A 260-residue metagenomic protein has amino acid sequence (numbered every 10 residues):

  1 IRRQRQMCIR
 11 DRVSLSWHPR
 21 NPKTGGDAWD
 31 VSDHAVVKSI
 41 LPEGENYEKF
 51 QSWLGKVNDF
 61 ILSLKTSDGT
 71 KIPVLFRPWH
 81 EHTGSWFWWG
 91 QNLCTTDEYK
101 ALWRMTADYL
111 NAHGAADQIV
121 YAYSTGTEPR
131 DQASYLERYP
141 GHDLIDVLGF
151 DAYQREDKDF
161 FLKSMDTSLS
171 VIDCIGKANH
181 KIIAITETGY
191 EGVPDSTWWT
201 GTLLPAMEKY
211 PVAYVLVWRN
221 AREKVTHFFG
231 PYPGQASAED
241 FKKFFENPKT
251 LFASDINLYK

Functional and structural regions predicted by a protein language model:
I1-I9: Single conserved hydrophobic/aromatic residue that forms the stacking wall/gate of nucleotide- or nucleobase-binding
R10-E43, W79-G90: Aromatic-lined carbohydrate-binding surfaces of glycoside hydrolases
V36-V74, K100-H113, E137: An active-site-proximal structural segment forming one wall of the substrate-binding cleft that immediately precedes
K56-T96, I119-S124, L148: Active-site groove signature of glycoside hydrolases
V57-D59, T125-P140, L162-I175, T197-P205: Alpha-helical scaffolding within the catalytic cores of extracellular/periplasmic polymer-degrading hydrolases
R77-W79, W103-A133, H180-V193, V217: Aromatic-lined carbohydrate-recognition surfaces of secreted/lumenal glycan-active proteins
Y135-L162, W218-N220: Aromatic- and acid-rich polysaccharide-binding/catalytic face of secreted or lumenal carbohydrate-active enzymes
K181-K260: Substrate-binding cleft of secreted/luminal carbohydrate-active enzymes
